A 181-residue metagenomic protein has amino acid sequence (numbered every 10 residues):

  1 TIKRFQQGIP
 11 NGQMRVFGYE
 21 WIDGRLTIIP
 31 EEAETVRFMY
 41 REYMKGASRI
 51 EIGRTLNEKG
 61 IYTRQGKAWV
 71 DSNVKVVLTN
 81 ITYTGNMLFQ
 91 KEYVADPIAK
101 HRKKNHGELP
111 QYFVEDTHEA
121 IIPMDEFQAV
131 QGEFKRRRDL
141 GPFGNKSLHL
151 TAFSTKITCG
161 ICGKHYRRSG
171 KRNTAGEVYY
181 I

Functional and structural regions predicted by a protein language model:
T1-I181: Conserved catalytic breakage-reunion loop centered on the nucleophilic residue
